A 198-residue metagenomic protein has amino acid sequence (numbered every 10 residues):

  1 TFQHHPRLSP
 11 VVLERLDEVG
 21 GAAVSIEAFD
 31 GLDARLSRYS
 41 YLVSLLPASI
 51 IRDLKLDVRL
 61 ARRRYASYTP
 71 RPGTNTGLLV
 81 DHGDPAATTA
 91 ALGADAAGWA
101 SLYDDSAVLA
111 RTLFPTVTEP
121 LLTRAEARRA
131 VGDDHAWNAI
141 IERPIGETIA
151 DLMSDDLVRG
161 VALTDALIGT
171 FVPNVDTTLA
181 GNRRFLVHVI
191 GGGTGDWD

Functional and structural regions predicted by a protein language model:
T1-T112: N-terminal glycine-rich phosphate/pyrophosphate-binding loop and immediately adjacent elements
D30-A34, T170, G195: A short glycine/serine-rich beta->alpha loop
G73-T177: Rossmann-like flavin
D176-F185: Short, flexible, mixed-charge acidic loops at enzyme active sites
R184-D198: Helical element adjacent to the flavin cofactor pocket in flavoenzyme catalytic cores
